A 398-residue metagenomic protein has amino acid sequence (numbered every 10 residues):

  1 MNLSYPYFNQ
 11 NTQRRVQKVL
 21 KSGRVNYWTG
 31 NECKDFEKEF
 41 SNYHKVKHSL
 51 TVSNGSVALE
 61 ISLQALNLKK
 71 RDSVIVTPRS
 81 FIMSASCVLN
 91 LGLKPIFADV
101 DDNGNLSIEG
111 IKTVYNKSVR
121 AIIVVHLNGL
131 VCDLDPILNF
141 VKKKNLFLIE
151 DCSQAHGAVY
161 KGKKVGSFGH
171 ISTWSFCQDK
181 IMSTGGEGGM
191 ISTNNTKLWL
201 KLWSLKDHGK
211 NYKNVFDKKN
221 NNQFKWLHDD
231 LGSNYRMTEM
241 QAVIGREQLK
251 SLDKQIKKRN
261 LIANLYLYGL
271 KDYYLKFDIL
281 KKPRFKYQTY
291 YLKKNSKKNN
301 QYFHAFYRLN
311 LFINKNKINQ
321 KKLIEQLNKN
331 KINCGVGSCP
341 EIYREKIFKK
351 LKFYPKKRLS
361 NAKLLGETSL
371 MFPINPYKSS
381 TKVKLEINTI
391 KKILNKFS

Functional and structural regions predicted by a protein language model:
M1-A65, K69, N90, V124 (+3 more regions): Conserved PLP-binding active-site segment in aminotransferase class I/II-type PLP enzymes
D35-K38, Y43-S49, A121-V125, L130 (+3 more regions): PLP-dependent aminotransferase class I/II
T51, V76, I191: Conserved SAM-binding loop
E60-K117, A121-I123: Conserved PLP-anchoring active-site segment centered on the Schiff-base-forming lysine
D72, P78-S80, D99, C152 (+3 more regions): Nucleotide-sugar donor-binding loop of glycosyltransferases
L89, L138, K142, N328: Anion (oxyanion) recognition and catalysis
N103-T184, M190-L198: Active-site phosphate-binding strand-loop segment of PLP-dependent enzymes
